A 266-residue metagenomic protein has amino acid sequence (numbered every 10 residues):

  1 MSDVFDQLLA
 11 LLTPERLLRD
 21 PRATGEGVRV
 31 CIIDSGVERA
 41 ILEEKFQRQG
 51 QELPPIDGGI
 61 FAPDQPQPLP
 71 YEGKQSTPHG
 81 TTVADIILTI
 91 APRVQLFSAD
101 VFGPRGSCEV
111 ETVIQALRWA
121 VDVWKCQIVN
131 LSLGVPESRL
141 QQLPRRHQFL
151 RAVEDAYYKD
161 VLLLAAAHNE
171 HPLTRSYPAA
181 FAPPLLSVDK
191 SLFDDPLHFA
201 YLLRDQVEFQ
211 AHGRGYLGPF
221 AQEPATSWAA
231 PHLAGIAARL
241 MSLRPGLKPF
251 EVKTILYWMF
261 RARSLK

Functional and structural regions predicted by a protein language model:
S2, Q7-L8, T13-R16, Q127-L133 (+1 more regions): C-terminal subdomain of the subtilisin-like protease fold in secreted/lumenal serine endopeptidases
S2-V94: Active-site core segment of subtilase-fold serine proteases
D34, S176-S242, G246: Extracellular S/T/G-rich loop segment that most often corresponds to the catalytic His/Ser-adjacent loop
G36-E38, G134-P136, H168-H171, L192-F193 (+1 more regions): Catalytic metal-binding/acid-base residues of hydrolase active sites
Q65-E137, L243-R244, L256-R263: Subtilisin-like peptidase catalytic core
L69-T81, E170, A221-L233: Gly/Ser-rich catalytic serine loop of serine hydrolases
F97, L162-L164, L186-V188: Structural detector of well-ordered beta-strand residues that form the stable sheet scaffold of enzyme domains
F102-F181, E223-P224, W228-P231, A262-L265: Substrate-binding/access-modulating region of protease and related hydrolase catalytic domains
